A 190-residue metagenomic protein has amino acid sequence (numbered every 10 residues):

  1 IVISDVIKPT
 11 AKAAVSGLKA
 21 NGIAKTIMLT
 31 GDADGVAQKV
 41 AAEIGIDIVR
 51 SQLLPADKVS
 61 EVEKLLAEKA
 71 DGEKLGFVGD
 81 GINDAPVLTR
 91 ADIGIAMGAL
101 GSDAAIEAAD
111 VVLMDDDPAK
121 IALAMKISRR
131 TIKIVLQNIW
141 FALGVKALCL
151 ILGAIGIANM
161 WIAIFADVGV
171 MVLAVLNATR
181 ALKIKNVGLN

Functional and structural regions predicted by a protein language model:
I1-I93, K126-R129, A181, G188-N190: Cytosolic catalytic headpiece
V49, G94-A96, V112, V172: Short, well-ordered beta-strand core segments
Q52-V59, A99-S102, D117-A119: Short, acidic/turn-prone active-site loops that include or flank metal/cofactor- and phosphate-binding residues
P55, L65, P118-I164, V187-N190: Soluble-to-membrane junctions at the N-terminal ends of transmembrane alpha-helices in multi-pass ion-transporting
A91, A108-A109: Asp-centered catalytic/switch region of ABC-type ATPase nucleotide-binding domains
F165-V175: Small-residue-enriched core segments of transmembrane alpha-helices in multipass membrane transport and channel
A174-K185: Juxtamembrane membrane-interface segments at transmembrane alpha-helix termini
